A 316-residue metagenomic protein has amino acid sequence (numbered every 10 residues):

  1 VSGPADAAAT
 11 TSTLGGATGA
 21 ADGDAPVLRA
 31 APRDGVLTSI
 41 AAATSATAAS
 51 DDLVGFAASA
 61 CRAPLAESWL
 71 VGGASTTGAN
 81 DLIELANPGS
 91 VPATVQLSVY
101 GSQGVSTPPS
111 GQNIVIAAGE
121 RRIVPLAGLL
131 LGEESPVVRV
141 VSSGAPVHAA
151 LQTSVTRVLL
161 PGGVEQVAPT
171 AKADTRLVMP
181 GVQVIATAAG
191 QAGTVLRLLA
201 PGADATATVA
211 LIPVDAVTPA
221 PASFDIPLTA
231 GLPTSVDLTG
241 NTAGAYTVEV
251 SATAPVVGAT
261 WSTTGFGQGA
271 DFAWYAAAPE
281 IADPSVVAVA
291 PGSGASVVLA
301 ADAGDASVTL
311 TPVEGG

Functional and structural regions predicted by a protein language model:
V1, T44-E84, V147-P201, V256-G304: Conserved functional hotspot residues at active sites or interaction interfaces
V1-L37, A171-Q183, V286: Extracytoplasmic low-complexity, Pro/Thr/Ser/Ala/Gly-rich segments that lie immediately after a secretion/anchoring
A5-D24, G104-V137, V217-A245, V313-G316: Intrinsically disordered, low-complexity Pro/Gly/Ser/Thr-rich segments with frequent PxxP/GP/PP motifs and embedded
T18-G55, E84, P88-A93, V115-G162 (+1 more regions): Hydrophobic, ordered structural segments
E67-T76, G89-I116, V124, T175-A186: Intrinsically disordered, low-complexity linker/loop segments enriched in Gly/Pro and charged/polar residues
D81, A93, Q112, R122 (+8 more regions): Structural beta-strand/beta-sheet cores of well-ordered domains, especially the beta-sheet scaffolds that support
L85-T107, S142-S143, A192-P219, S251-A252 (+1 more regions): Short acidic, flexible loop segments centered on an aromatic residue
A168-A254: Long, internal scaffold/assembly segments composed of regular secondary structure
